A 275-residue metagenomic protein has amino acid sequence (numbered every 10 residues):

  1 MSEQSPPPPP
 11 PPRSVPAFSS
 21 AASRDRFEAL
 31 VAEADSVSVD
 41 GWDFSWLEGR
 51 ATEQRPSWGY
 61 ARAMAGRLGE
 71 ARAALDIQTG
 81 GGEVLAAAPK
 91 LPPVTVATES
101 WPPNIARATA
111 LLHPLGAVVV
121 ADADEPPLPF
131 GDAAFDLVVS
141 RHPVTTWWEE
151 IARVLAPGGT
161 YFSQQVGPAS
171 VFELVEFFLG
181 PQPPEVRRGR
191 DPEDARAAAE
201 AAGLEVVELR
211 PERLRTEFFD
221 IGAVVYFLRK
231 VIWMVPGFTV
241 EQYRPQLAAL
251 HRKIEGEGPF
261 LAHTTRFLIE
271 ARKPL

Functional and structural regions predicted by a protein language model:
M1-S45, Q54: N-terminal, positively charged/glycine-rich alpha-helical extensions of SAM-dependent methyltransferases
V39-A73, G81-A87: Conserved alpha-helix/loop element of class I SAM-dependent methyltransferases that forms part of the SAM/SAH-binding
R72-P127: Class I SAM-dependent methyltransferase SAM/SAH-binding core
E125-L137: A short acidic, Gly/Pro-enriched loop at the edge of an enzyme's catalytic core that lines a small-molecule cofactor
T146-F162: A short glycine-rich, Lys/Arg-flanked "PGG" loop and its adjoining helix->strand segment in the class I
T160-D191: Conserved class I S-adenosyl-L-methionine
R187-G203, V235, Q242: Short alpha-helix
E205, R210-L275: Conserved Class I S-adenosyl-L-methionine
